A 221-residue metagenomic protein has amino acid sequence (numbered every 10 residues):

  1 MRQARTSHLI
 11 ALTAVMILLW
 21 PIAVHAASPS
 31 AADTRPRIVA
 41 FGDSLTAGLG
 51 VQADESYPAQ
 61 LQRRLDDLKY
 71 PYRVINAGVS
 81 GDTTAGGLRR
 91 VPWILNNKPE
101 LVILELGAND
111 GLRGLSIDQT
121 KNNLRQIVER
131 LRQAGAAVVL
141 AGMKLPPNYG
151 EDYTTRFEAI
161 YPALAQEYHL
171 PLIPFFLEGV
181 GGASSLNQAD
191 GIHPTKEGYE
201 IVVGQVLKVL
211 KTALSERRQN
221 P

Functional and structural regions predicted by a protein language model:
M1-L12: Bacterial N-terminal signal peptides that target proteins for export
R2, Q60, Y70, G86-P221: Alpha-helical cap/lid subdomain in secreted, periplasmic, or secretory-pathway luminal O-acyl-processing enzymes
H8, P29-A31, E216: Compositionally biased regions
I10-P21: Bacterial N-terminal signal peptides
I17, A32, G78, G111 (+1 more regions): Short N-terminal micro-motifs specific to bacterial/archaeal maturation and metal-cluster initiation sites
V24-A27, T34, V138, T195: Structured catalytic cores of enzymes that bind and process phosphorylated ligands/cofactors
A27-S80, R90-K98: Serine-esterase "nucleophile elbow" of acetyl-processing enzymes
G81-A85: N-terminal helical cap/lid subdomain that shapes the substrate entry/recognition surface in HAD-like hydrolases
